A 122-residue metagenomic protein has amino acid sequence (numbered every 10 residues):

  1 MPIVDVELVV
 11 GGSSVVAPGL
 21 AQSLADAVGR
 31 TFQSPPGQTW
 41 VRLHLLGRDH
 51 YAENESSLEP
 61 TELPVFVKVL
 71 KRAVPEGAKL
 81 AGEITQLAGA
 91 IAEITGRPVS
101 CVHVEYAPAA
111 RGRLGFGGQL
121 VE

Functional and structural regions predicted by a protein language model:
M1-E122: Interaction-mediating elements
